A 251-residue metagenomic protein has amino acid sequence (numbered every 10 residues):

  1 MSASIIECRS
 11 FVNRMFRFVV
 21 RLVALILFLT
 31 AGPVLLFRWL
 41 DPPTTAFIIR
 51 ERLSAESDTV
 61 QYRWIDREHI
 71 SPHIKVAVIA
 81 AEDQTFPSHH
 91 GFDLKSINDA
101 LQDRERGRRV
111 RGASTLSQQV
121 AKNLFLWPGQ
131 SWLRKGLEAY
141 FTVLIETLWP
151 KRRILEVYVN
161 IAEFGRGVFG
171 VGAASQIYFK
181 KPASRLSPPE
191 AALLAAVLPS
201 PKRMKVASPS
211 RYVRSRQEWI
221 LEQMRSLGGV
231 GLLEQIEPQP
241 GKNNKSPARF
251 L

Functional and structural regions predicted by a protein language model:
S2-L251: Juxtamembrane regions of bacterial inner-membrane/periplasmic proteins, predominantly the peptidoglycan biogenesis
